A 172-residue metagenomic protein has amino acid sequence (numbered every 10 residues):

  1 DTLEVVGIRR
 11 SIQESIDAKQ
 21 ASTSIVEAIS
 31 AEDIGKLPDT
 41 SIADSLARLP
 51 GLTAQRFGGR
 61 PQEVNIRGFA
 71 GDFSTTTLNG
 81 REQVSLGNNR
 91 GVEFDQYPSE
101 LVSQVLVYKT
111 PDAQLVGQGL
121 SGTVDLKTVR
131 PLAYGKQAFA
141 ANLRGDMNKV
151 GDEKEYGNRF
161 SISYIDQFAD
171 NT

Functional and structural regions predicted by a protein language model:
T2, A21-T23, I29, L49 (+5 more regions): Extracytoplasmic
T2, V26, A31, D39 (+5 more regions): Extracytoplasmic/secreted envelope proteins and their assembly/folding machinery, especially bacterial periplasmic
E4-G35, E63, G71-S74, R81: N-terminal periplasmic "start-of-domain" segments of outer-membrane beta-barrel proteins
G7-R9, I66-A70, L78-G80, P98 (+3 more regions): Flexible glycine-/small-residue-rich
I34, L46, V105-V107, V124: Non-catalytic regulatory/gating segments with a bias toward low-complexity or hydrophobic composition
A43-E82, K109: Extracytoplasmic beta-strand/coil segments of soluble accessory domains associated with Gram-negative outer-membrane
S85-G91, L101-Q104, Q114-T172: Outer-membrane beta-barrel translocator/receptor signature
